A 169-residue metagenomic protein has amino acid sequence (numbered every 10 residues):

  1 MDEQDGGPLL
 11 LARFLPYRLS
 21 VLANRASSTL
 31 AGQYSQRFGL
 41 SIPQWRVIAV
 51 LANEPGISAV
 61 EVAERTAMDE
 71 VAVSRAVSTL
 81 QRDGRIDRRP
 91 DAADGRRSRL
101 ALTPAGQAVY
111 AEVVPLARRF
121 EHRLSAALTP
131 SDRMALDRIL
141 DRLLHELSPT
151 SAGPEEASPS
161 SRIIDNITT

Functional and structural regions predicted by a protein language model:
M1-P8, S131-T169: C-terminal regulatory/oligomerization modules of transcriptional regulators
M1-R37, T169: N-terminal leader segment of winged-helix/HTH proteins
P16-Y17, L40-A49, S74: Short alpha-helical elements of helix-turn-helix
T29, R46-A49, A108: Pre-recognition alpha-helix immediately N-terminal to the DNA-recognition helix within helix-turn-helix or winged-helix
E54-S58: Short capping segments at the starts of secondary-structure elements
A59-V60, V71, S78, S98: Residues within helix-turn-helix
R65, S78-R142: Charged, amphipathic alpha-helical coiled-coil/dimerization segments
